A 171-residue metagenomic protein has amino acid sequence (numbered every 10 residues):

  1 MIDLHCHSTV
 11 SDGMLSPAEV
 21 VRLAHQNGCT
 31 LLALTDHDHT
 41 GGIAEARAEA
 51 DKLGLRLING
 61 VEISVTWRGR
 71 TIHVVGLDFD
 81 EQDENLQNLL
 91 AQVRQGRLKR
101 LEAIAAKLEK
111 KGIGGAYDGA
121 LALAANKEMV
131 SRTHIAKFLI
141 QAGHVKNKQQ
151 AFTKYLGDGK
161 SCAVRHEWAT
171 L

Functional and structural regions predicted by a protein language model:
M1-R70, K154-S161, A169: An N-terminally biased module of ancient metal coordination in phosphate/nucleic-acid-related enzymes
D51-L171: Extended substrate/RNA-proximal surfaces in nucleic-acid metabolism proteins
